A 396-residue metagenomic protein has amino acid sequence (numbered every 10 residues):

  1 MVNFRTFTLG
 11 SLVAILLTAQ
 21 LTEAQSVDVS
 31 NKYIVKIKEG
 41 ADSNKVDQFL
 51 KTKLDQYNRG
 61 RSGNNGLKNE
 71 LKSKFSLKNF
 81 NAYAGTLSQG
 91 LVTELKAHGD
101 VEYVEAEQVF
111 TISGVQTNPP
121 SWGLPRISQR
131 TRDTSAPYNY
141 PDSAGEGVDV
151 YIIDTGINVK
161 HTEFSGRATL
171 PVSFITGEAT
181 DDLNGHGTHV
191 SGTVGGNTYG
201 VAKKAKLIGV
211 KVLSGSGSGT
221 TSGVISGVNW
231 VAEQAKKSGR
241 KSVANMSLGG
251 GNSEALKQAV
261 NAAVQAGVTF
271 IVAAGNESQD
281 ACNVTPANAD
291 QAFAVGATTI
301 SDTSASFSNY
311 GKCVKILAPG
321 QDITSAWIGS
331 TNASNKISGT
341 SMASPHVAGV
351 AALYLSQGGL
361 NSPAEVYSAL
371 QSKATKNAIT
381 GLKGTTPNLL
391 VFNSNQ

Functional and structural regions predicted by a protein language model:
M1-A24: Fungal secretory targeting signals
Y33-K36, A84, Y103-E105, D149-I153 (+10 more regions): Structural recognition of the beta-strand scaffold that forms the well-ordered cores of secreted hydrolase catalytic
E39-A41, Y57-G123: Autoinhibitory propeptides
E39-S43, S88-Q89, V109-T111, T155-V159 (+8 more regions): Acidic glycine-/aspartate-rich tracts in secreted/extracellular proteins
K74, A205, G209, N229-A259 (+5 more regions): C-terminal subdomain of the subtilisin-like protease fold in secreted/lumenal serine endopeptidases
T86-E94, V115-I152, V172-D181, K236 (+2 more regions): N-terminal domain-start motif of subtilase-like serine proteases
P137-L170, E178-G223, K237-V243, Q265 (+5 more regions): Subtilisin-like serine protease catalytic core
S218-V224, M246-K315, D322-A348: Substrate-binding/specificity loop regions of serine endopeptidase catalytic domains, predominantly subtilases
